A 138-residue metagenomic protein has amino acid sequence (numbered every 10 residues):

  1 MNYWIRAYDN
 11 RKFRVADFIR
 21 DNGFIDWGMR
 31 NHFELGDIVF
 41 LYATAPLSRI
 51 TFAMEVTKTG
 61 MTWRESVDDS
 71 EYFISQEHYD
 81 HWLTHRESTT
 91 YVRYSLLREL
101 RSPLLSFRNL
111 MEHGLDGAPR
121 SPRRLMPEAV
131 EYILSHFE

Functional and structural regions predicted by a protein language model:
M1-I5, N10, N22-W27, W63-E138: Contiguous surface segments at macromolecular interaction interfaces
R14-D21: Short N-terminal edge-element motif at the start of the domain
D26, P46-S48: A short beta-loop-beta micro-motif enriched in histidine and acidic residues
R30-A43: Short coil-to-beta transition motif at edge beta-strands of beta-rich domains
L35, I50-F52, S88-T90: A generic structural signal for short beta-strands and their flanking turns/coil linkers
A43, G60, R98: Residues that form ligand- and interface-recognition hot spots within folded domains
A43-T44, M54: Short Ser/Thr-interspersed hydrophobic loop/turn segments at strand-loop and sheet-helix junctions that line or gate
R49-M61: Short beta-strand-centered aromatic/proline hotspots
